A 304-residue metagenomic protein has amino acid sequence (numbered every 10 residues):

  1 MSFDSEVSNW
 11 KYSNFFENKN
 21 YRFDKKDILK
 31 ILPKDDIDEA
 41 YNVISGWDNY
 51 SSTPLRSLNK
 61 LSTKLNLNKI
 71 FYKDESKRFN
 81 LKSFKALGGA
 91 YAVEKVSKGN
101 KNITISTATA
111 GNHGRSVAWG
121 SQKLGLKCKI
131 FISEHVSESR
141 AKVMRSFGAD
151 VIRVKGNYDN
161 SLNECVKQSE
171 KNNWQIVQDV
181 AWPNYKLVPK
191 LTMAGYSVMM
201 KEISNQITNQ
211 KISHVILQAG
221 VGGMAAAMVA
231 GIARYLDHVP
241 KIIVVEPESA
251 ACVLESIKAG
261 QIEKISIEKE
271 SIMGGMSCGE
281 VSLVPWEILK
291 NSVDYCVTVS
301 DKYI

Functional and structural regions predicted by a protein language model:
M1-I304: PLP-dependent amino-acid enzyme catalytic core
